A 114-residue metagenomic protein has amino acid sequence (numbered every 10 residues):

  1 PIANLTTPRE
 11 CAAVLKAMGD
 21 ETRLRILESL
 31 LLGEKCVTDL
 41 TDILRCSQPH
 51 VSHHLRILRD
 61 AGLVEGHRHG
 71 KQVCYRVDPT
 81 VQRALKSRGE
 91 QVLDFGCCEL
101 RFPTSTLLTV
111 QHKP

Functional and structural regions predicted by a protein language model:
P1-E10, T80-P114: Amphipathic alpha-helical dimerization/coiled-coil segments that flank or bridge DNA-binding/regulatory modules
R9-S47, Q72-Q82: N-terminal helix-turn-helix DNA-binding core of bacterial DNA-binding proteins
G19, V51, L58: Divalent metal-coordination and catalytic microenvironments
E28, S52-H54: Base-recognition residues in the alpha-helical recognition helix of bacterial helix-turn-helix
T41-D42, H53, R59-D60: Alpha-helical residues within the helix-turn-helix
D60-H69, R76: Beta-hairpin "wing" of winged helix-turn-helix
